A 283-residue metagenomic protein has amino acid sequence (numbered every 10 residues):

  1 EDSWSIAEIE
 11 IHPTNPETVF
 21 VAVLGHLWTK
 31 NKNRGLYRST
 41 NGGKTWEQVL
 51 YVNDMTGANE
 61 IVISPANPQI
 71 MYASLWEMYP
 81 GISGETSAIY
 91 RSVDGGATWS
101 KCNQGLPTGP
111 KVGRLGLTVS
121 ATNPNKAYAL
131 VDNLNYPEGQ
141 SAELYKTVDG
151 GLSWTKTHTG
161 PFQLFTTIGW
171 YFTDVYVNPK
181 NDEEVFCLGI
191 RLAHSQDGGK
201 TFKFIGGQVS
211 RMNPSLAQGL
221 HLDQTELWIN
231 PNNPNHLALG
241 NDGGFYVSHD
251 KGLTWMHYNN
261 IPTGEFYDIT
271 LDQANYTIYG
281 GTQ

Functional and structural regions predicted by a protein language model:
E1-Q283: Beta-propeller blade termini and top-face loops
